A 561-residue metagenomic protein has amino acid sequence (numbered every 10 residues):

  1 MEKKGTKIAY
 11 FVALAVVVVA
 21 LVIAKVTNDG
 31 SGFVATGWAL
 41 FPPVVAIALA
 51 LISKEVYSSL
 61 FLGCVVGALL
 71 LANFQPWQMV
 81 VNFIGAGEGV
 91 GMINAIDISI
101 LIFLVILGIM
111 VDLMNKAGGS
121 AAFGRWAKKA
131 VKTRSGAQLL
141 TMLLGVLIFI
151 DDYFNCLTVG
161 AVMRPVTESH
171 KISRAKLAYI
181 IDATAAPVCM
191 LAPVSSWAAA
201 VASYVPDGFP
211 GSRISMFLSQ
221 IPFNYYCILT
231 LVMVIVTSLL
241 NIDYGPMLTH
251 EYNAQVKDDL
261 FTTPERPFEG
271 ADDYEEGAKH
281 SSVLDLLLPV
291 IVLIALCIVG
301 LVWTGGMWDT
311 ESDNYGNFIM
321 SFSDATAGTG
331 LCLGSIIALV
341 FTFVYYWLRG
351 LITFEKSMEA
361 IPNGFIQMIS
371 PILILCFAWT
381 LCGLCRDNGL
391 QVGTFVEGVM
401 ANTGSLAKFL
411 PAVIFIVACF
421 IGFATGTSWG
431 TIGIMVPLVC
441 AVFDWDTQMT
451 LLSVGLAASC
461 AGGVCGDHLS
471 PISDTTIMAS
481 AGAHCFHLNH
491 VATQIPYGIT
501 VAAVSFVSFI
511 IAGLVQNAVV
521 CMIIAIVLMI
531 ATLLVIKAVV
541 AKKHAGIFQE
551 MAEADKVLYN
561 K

Functional and structural regions predicted by a protein language model:
G5, G30-A35, G85-I98, M216-N224 (+4 more regions): Interfacial loop-to-helix junctions that mark the boundaries of transmembrane helices in multi-pass membrane
Y10-V17, N115, S169-H170, I369-L381 (+3 more regions): C-terminal transmembrane helix pair
A13-V17, G37-P76, I100-I109, C227-V232 (+6 more regions): Hydrophobic mid-bilayer segments of alpha-helices in multi-pass membrane transport proteins, especially secondary
F74-A178, L351-Q448: Membrane-embedded alpha-helical segments and adjacent helix-loop junctions characteristic of multi-pass solute
W77-G85, V194-Y226, M233-V234, S312-F318 (+2 more regions): Transmembrane alpha-helical segments and their short flanking loops that form helix-hairpins/helix-helix interfaces
A121-R125, F154-V166, S195-F209, V234 (+3 more regions): Re-entrant/interfacial helical elements at transmembrane boundaries that shape and gate the permeation pathway
R134-I148, I172-W197, G211-V232, M247-N253 (+5 more regions): Alpha-helical transmembrane segments of multi-pass membrane proteins
T230-D324, V340-A360, N489-I495, I526-K561: Long, contiguous bundles of hydrophobic transmembrane helices that form the permeation core of multi-pass
